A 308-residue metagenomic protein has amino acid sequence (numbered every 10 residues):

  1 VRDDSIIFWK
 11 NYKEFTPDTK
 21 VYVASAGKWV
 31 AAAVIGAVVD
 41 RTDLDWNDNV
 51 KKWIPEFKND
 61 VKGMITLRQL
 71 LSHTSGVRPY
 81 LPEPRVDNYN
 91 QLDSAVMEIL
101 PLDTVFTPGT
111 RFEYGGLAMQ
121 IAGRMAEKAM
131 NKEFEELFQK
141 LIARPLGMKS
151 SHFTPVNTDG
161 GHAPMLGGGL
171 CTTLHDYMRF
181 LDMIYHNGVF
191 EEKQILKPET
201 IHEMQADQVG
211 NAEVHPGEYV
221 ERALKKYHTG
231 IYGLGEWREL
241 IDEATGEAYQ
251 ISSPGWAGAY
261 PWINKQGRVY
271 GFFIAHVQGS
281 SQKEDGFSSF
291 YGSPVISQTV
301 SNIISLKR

Functional and structural regions predicted by a protein language model:
V1-T16, W46, G147-K149, P261-N264 (+1 more regions): A short, well-structured edge-of-sheet supersecondary motif
D4, K20-N47, M119-E127, Y177-F180 (+1 more regions): Active-site SXXK
D4-S5, T19, S94, T104: Coil residues (strongly favoring Ser/Thr
W9-N11, L81-R85: Short, solvent-exposed loop/turn and secondary-structure capping segments
P17, Y22-A26, D40-R78, P82 (+3 more regions): Active-site helix/loop module of the DD-peptidase/beta-lactamase fold, centered on the serine-lysine SxxK catalytic
S150-G168, T172-H175, A206-Q266, Y270-F272: Active-site Gly/Thr loop motif
G160, H175-E213: Flexible, glycine-rich surface segments
P216, I241, S280-R308: Short, gly/Ser/Thr-rich active-site loops of penicillin-recognizing serine hydrolases
